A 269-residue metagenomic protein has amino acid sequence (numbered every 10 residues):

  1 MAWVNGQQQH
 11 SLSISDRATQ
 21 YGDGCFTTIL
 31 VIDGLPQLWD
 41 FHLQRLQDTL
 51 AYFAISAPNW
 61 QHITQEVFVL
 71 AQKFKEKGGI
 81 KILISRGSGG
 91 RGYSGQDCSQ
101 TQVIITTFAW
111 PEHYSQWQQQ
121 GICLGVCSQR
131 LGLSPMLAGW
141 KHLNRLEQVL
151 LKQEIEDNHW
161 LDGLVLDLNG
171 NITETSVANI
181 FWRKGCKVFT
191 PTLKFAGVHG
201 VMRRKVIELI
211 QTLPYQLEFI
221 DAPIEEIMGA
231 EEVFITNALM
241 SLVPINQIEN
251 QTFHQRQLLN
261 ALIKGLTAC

Functional and structural regions predicted by a protein language model:
M1-Q72, G90, S94-C269: Helix-start/capping segments and mature chain N-termini
F74-S85, G90-R91: Ordered, amphipathic secondary-structure segments that act as subunit-interaction surfaces in large macromolecular
